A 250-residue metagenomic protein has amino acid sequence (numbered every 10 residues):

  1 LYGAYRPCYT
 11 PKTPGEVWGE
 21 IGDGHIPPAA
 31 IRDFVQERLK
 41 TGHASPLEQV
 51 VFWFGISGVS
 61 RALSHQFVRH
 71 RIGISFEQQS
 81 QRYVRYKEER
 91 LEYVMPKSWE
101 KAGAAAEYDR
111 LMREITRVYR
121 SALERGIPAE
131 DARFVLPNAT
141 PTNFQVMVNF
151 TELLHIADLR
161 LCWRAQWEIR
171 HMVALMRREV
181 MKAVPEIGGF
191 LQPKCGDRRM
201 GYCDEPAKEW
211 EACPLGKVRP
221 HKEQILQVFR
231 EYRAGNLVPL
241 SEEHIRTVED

Functional and structural regions predicted by a protein language model:
L1-D250: Family-specific signature for flavin-dependent thymidylate synthase
